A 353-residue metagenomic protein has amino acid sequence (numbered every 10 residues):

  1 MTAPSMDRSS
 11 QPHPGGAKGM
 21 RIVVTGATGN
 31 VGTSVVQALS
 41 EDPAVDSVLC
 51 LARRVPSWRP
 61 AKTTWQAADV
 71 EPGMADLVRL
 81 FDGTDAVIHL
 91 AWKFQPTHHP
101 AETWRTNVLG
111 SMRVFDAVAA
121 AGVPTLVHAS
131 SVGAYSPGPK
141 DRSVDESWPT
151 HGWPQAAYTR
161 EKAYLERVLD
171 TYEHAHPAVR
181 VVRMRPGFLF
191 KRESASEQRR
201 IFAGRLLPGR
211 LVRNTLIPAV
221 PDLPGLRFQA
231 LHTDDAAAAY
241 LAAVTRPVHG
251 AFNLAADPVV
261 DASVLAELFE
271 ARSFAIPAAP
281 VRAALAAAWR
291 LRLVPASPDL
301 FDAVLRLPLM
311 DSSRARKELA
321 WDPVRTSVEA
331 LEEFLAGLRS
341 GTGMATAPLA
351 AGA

Functional and structural regions predicted by a protein language model:
T2-Q11, G15-G16, E71, R272-A275 (+1 more regions): C-terminal amphipathic/interface module of NAD(P)-dependent oxidoreductases and related NAD-binding regulators
M20-E41: N-terminal Rossmann NAD(P)H-binding glycine-rich loop of SDR-like oxidoreductase domains
S57, T63, A68-L109, A117: NAD(P)H-binding glycine-rich loop region in Rossmannoid oxidoreductase-like domains and their noncatalytic homologs
E102-R113, R160-E161, L231: Glycine-rich NAD(P)-binding loop of the Rossmann-fold in SDR/ketoreductase-type enzymes
L109, R113-Y158: Conserved Rossmann-fold NAD(P)-dependent oxidoreductase catalytic core, especially the SDR/UDP-sugar
D141-R185: Catalytic helix-loop patch of NAD(P)-dependent Rossmann-fold dehydrogenases
Y172-F228: NAD(P)-dependent short-chain dehydrogenase/reductase
R227, D235-A296, E332-E333, G341-A353: Mid/C-terminal beta-alpha module of Rossmann-like enzyme folds, strongest in SDR-family dehydrogenases/epimerases
